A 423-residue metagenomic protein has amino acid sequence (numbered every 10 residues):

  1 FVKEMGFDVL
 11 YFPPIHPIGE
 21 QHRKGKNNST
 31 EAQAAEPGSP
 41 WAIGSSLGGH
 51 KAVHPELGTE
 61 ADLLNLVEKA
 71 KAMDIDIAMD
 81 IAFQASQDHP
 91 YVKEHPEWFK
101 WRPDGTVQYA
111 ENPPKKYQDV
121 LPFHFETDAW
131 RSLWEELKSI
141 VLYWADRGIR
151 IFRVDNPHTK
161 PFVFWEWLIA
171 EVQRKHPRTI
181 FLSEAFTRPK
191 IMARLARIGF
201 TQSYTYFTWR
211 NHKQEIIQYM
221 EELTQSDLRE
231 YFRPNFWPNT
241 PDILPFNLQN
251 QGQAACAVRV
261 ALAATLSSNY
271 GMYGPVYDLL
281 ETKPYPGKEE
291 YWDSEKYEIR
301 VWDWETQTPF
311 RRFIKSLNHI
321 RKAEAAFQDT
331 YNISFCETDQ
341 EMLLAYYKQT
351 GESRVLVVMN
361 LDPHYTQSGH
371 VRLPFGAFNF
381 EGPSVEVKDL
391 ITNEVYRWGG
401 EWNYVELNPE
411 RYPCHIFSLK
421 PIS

Functional and structural regions predicted by a protein language model:
F1-K138, D146, R153, H158-K190 (+1 more regions): Acidic/aromatic-lined carbohydrate-recognition and catalytic surfaces of CAZymes acting on diverse glycans
V2-Y11, P17, L64, K69-A70 (+4 more regions): Carbohydrate-interacting/catalytic domains
L10-F12, I77-M79, F152, F181-S183 (+3 more regions): Hydrophobic faces of well-ordered beta-strands that scaffold small-molecule active sites in alpha/beta enzyme cores
I18-E20, Q84-D88, R153, T159-V163 (+7 more regions): Flexible loop/turn segments at secondary-structure boundaries
G48-K51, P122-E126, I149-D155, D242-F246 (+2 more regions): Glycine- and acidic
Q87-E97, F162-E166, R174, F186-I216 (+1 more regions): Substrate-binding cleft/loops of secretory-pathway carbohydrate-active enzymes
N235-P241, P245-Q307: Aromatic/acidic polysaccharide-binding cleft in carbohydrate-active enzymes
